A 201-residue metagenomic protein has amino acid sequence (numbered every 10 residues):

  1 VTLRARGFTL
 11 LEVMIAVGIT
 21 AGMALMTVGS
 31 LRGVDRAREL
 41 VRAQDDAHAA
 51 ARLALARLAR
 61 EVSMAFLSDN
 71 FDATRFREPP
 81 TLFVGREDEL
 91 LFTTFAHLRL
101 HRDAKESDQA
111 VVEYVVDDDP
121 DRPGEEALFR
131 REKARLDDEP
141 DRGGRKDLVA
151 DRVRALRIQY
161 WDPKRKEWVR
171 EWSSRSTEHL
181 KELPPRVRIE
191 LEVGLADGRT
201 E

Functional and structural regions predicted by a protein language model:
R4, H48, R52, D147-A150 (+1 more regions): Short, solvent-exposed loop/helix junctions and linker helices that flank or host conserved functional motifs
R4, R86, L183: Exposed loop/turn and edge beta-strand positions of beta-sandwich/beta-sheet ligand-binding modules
R4-L31: N-terminal single-pass transmembrane signal-anchor helix
F8, V112, E126, P185-V187: Residue-level detector of short, conserved catalytic/binding motifs and their immediate flanks
A24-R145: Extracytoplasmic beta-strand-rich oligomerization domains located immediately C-terminal to a leader/signal peptide
A150-E201: Short linear sequence signals and composition-biased patches located at protein termini or domain-edge surfaces
